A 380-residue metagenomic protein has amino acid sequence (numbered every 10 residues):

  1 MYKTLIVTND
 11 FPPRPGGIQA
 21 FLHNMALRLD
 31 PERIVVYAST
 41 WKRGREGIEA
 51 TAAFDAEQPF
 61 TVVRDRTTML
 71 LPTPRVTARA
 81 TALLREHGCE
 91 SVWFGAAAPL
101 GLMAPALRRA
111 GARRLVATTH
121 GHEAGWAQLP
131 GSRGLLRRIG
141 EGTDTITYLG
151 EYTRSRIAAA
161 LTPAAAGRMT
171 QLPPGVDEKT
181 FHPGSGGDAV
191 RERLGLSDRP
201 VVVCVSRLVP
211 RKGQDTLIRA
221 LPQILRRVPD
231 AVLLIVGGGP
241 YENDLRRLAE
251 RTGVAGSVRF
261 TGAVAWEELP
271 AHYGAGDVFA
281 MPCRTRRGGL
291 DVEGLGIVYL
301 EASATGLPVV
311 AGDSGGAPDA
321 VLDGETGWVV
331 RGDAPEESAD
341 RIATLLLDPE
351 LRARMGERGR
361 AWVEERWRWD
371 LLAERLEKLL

Functional and structural regions predicted by a protein language model:
F94-L100: Short His-centered aromatic/hydrophobic patch
A117, R133, E141-S185, L196 (+1 more regions): Donor nucleotide-sugar binding/catalytic pocket of nucleotide-sugar-dependent glycosyltransferases
T147, L196-K212, I218-L221: Conserved donor-binding/catalytic core segment of Leloir-type glycosyltransferases
D230, E337, T344, L351-E365 (+1 more regions): A short, well-ordered alpha-helix in the C-terminal region of glycosyltransferases
R246-E268, V278: Nucleotide-activated donor-binding/catalytic signature segment of Leloir-type glycosyltransferases, i.e., the conserved
S257, G274-V292, L307: Acidic donor-binding loop of glycosyltransferase active sites
A280, Y299, A304, P308-A311 (+1 more regions): Short hydrophobic beta-strand element within catalytic cores of glycosyltransferases and related nucleotide-activated
L322-G324, W328-P335, T344-E350: Conserved acidic donor-binding segment of nucleotide-sugar-dependent glycosyltransferases
